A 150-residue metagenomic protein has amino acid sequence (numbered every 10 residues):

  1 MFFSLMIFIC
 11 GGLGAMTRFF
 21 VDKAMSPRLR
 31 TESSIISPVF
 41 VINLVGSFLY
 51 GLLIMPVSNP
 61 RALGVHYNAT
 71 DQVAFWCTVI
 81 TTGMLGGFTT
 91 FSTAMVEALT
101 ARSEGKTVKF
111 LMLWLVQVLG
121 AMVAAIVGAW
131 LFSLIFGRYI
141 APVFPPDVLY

Functional and structural regions predicted by a protein language model:
M1-Y150: Membrane-interface helix-loop junctions in multi-pass transporters/channels
